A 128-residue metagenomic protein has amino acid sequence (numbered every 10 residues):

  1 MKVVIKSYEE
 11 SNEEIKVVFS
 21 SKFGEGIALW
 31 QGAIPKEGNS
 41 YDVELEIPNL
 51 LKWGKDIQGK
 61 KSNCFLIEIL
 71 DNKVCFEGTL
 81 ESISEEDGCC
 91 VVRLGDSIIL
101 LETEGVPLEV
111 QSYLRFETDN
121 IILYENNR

Functional and structural regions predicted by a protein language model:
M1-S11, C64-E86, S112-F116: Structural detector for short beta-strands of small beta-barrel domains
E9-E10, I34, L45-L51, T118-R128: Short, charged beta-turn/beta-strand-edge "cap" motif at the junction between a beta-strand and an adjacent loop
E13-V17, E86-V92: Short aromatic-glycine-enriched beta-strand elements
E14-G59: Acidic (E/D-rich), amphipathic helical modules within compact regulatory domains
V18, E44-E46, T79-E81, R93 (+1 more regions): Residue-level recognition of well-ordered beta-strand positions that form the cores of beta-sheet-rich folds across
S20-P35, R93-I122: Beta-strand/loop nucleic-acid-binding surfaces
G54-L70, R128: Short, compositionally biased
E77-L80, G88-C89, G105-V110, N126: Oxidizing extracytosolic/periplasmic lumen-facing domains of membrane-embedded or membrane-associated proteins
